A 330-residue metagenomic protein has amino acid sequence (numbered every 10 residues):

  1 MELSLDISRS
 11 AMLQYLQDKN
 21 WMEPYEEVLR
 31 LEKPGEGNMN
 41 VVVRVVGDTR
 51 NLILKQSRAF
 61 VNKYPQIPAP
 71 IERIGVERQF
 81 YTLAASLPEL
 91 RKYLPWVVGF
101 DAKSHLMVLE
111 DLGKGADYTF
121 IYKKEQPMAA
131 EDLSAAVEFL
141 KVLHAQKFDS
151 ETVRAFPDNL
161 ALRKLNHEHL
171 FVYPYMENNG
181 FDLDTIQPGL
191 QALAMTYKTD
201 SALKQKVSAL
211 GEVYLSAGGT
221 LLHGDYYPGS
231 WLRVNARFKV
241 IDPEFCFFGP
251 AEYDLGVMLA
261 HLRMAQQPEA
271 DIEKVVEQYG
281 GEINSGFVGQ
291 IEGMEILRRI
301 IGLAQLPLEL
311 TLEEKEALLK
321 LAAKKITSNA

Functional and structural regions predicted by a protein language model:
M1-R30: Juxta-kinase regulatory segment immediately upstream of eukaryotic protein kinase catalytic domains
M1-S8, A155-L210, I301: Active-site catalytic-loop/activation-segment of kinase and kinase-like phosphoryl-transfer enzymes
Y25-G47: ATP-binding glycine-rich phosphate-binding loop
R44-A155: ATP-binding pocket architecture of kinase catalytic cores
Y64-Q66, R73, G219-L221, L232-E273: Active-site Asp-x-Gly
Q79, E252-I283, E292-T311: Active-site activation/catalytic loop segments of kinase-like enzymes and analogous catalytic loops in related
Q146, G211-T220: Protein kinase catalytic-loop region centered on the HRD/HxD motif
D225, G229-W231: Catalytic-loop signature of eukaryotic-like protein kinases
